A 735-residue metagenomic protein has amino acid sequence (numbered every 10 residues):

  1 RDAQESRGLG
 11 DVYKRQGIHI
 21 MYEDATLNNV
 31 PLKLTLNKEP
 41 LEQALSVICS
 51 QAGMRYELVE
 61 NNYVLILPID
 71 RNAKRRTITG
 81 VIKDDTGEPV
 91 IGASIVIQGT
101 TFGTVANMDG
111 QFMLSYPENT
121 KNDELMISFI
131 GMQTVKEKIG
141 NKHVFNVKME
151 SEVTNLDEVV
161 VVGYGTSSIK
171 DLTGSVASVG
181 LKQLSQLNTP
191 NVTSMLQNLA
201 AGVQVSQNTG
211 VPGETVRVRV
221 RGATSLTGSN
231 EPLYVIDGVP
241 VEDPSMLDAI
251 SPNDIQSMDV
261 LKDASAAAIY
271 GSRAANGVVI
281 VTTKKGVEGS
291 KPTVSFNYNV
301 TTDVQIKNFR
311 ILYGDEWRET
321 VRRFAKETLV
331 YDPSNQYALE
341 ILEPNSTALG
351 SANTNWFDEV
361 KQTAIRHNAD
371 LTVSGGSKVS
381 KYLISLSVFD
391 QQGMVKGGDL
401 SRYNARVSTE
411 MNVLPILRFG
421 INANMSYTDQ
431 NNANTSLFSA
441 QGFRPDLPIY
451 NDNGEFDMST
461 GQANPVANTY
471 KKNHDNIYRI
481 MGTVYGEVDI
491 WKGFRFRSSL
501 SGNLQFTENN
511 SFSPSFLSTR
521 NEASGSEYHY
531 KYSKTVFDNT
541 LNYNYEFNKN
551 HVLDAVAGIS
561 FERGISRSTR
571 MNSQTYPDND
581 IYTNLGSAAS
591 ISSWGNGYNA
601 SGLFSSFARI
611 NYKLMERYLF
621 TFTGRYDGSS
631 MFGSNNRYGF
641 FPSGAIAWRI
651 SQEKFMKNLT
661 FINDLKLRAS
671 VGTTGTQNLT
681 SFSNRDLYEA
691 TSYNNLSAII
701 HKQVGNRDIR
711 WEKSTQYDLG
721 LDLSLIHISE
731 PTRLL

Functional and structural regions predicted by a protein language model:
R1, R7-R406, M411, R418-G420 (+2 more regions): Short, small/polar-rich motifs associated with maturation and membrane association, primarily at protein termini
D2-A3, S601: Short, well-ordered junction/capping motifs at the entry into regular secondary structure
V12, K142, L312, S436-S439 (+3 more regions): Short secondary-structure boundary/capping segments
L184, N230-E231, A364-H367, R402 (+5 more regions): Extracellular/periplasmic, surface-exposed regions of secreted and cell-surface proteins
K307-L312, E316-F357, D446-N468, D580-S593 (+2 more regions): Flexible glycine-rich, low-complexity coil/linker segments exposed to the extracellular/periplasmic environment
T347-A348, S518-E522: Flexible, solvent-exposed loop segments that connect beta-strands
Q430-G442, D446: Low-complexity intrinsically disordered tracts that form flexible linkers/tails across taxa
